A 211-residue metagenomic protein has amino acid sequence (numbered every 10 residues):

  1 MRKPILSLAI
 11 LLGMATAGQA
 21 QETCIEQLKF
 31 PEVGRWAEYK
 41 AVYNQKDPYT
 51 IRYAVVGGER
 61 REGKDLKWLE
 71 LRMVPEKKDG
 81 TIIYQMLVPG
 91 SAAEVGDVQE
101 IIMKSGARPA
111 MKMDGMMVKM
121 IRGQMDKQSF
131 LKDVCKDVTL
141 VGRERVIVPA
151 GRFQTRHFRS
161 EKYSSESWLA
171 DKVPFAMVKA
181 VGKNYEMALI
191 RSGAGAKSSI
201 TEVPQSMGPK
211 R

Functional and structural regions predicted by a protein language model:
P4-A15: Sec-dependent N-terminal signal peptides
G18: Active-site glycine/GP-rich loop and adjacent strand/helix microenvironment that borders small-molecule binding pockets
Q21-D97, I102-R211: Acidic, serine/threonine-rich low-complexity disordered tracts
